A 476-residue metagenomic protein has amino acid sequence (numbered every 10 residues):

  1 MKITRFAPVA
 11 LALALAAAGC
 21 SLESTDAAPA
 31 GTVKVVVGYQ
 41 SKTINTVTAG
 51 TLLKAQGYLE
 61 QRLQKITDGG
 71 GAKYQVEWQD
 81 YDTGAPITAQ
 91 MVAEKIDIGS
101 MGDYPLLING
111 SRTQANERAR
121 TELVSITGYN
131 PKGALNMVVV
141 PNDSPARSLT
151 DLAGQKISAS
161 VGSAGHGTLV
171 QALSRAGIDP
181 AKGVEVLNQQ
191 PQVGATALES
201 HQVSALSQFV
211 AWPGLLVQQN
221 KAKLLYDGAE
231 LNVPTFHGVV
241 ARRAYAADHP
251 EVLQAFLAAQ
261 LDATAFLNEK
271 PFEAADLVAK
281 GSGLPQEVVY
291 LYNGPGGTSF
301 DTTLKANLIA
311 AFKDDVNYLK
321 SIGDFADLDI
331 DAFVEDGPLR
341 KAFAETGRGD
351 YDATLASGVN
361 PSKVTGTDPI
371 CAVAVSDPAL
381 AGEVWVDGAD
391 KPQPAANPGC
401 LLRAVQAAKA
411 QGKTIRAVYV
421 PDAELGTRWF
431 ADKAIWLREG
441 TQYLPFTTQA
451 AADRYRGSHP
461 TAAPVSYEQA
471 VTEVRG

Functional and structural regions predicted by a protein language model:
M1-V9: Bacterial N-terminal signal peptides that target proteins for export
A14-G19: C-terminal motif of bacterial Sec signal peptides marking the signal peptidase cleavage site
C20-S24: Bacterial signal peptide processing site
A28-D179, E185-N188, S204, V233: Short, glycine-/small- and polar/acidic-enriched structural segments that line small-molecule recognition paths
I44, H249-A326: Secondary-structure end/capping motifs
V186, Q192-G281, G399, A407-G426: Pocket-lining segment of extracytoplasmic ligand-binding domains
K320-T365: Conserved C-terminal helix/tail region of periplasmic/extracytoplasmic solute-binding proteins
D368-C371: Short cysteine-rich clusters marking metal-coordination/redox-active sites
